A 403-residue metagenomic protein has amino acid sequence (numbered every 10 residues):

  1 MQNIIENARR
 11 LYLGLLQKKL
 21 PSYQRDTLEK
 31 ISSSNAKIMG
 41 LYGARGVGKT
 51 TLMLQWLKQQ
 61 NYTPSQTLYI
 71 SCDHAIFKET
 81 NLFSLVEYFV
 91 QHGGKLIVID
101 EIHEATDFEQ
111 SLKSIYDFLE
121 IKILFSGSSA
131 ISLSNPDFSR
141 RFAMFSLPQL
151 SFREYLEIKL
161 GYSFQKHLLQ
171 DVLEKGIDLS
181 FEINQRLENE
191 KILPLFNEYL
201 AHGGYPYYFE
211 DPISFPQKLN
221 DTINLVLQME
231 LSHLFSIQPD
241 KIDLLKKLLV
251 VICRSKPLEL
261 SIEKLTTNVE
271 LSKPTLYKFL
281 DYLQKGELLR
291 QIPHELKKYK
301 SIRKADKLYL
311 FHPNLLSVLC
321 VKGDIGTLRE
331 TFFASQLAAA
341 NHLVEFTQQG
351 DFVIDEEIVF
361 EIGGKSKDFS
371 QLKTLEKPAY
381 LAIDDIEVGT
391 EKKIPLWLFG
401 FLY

Functional and structural regions predicted by a protein language model:
Q2-G14, S128, S134-I242, L249: Interdomain motor-coupling "hinge/lid" segment immediately C-terminal to the ATP-binding subdomain of NTP-driven enzymes
L16-S34: Pre-Walker A adenine-sensing motif
I38-L41: Hydrophobic anchor at the beta1->P-loop junction of P-loop NTPases
K49-T50: Conserved lysine of the Walker
P64-G94: Short glycine-rich substrate-engagement loop in P-loop NTPases that contacts/grips substrate
V90-F108: Conserved P-loop NTPase "ATPase switch" module shared by AAA+ and STAND
V98, K122-S128, S146: Structural recognition of the conserved hydrophobic beta-strand(s) that form the central parallel beta-sheet of P-loop
Y207-Q348, E356: Accessory nucleic acid-recognition modules appended to NTPase machines
